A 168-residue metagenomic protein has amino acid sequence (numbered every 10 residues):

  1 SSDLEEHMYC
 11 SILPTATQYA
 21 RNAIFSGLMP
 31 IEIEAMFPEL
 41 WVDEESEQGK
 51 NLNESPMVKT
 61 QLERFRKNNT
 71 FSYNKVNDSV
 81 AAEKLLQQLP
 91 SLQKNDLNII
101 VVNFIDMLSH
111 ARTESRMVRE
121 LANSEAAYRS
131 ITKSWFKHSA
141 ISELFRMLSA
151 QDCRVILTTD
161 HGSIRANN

Functional and structural regions predicted by a protein language model:
L4-T15: Glycine-rich loop(s) and the adjacent beta-strand/alpha-helix scaffold that form part
C10, K84-P90, S142-R146, R154: Generic recognition of flexible, low-complexity loop/linker segments
L13-A127: His/Asp/Glu-rich, glycine-adjacent segments that coordinate divalent cations and/or stabilize oxyanion chemistry on
F37, T159-H161: Acidic carboxylate-rich catalytic motifs and surrounding loops in phosphoryl-/glycosyl-chemistry enzymes
I99-V101, V155-T159: A structural signal for short, well-ordered beta-strand segments and their strand-loop junctions that often border
R116-V155: A long, amphipathic alpha-helix that forms part of the scaffold/cap immediately adjacent to metal-dependent active
S163-N168: Histidine-centered active-site microenvironments of extracellular/periplasmic hydrolases and transferases
